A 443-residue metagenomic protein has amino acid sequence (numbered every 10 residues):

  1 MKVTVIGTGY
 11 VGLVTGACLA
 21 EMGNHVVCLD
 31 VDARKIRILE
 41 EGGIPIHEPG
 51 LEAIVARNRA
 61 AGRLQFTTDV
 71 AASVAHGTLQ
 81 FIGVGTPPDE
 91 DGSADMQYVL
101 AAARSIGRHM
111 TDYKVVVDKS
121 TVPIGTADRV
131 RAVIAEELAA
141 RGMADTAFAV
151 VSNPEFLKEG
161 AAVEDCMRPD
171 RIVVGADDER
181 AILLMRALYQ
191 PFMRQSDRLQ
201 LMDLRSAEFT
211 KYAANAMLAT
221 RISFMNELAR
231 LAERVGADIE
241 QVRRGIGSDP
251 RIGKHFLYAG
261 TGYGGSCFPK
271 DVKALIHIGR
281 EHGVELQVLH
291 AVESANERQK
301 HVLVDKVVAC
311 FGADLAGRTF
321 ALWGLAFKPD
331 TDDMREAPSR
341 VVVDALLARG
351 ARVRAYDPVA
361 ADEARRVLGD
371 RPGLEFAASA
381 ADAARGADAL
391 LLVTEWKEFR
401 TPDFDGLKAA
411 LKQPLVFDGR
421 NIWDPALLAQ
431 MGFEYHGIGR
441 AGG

Functional and structural regions predicted by a protein language model:
M1-G443: Structural/interface elements that position substrates and couple domains in central-metabolism enzymes
